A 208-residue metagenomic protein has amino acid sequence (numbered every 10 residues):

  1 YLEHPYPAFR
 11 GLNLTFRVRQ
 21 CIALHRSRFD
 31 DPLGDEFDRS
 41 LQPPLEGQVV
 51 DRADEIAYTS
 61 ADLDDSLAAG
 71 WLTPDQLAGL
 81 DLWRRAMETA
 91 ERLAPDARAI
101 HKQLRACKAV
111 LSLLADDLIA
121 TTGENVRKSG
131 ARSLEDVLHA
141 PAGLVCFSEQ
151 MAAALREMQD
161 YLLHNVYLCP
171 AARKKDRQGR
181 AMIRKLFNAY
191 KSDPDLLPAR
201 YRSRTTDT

Functional and structural regions predicted by a protein language model:
Y1-T208: Histidine-centered, transition-metal-coordinating active-site segments
